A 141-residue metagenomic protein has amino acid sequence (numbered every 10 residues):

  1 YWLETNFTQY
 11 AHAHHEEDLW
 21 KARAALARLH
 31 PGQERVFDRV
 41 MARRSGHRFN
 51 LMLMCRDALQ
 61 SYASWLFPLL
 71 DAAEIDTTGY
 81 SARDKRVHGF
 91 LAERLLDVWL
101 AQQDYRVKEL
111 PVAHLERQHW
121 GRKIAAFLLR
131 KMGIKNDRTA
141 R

Functional and structural regions predicted by a protein language model:
Y1-R141: ER/Golgi luminal nucleotide-sugar-dependent glycosyltransferases, focusing on the catalytic module
